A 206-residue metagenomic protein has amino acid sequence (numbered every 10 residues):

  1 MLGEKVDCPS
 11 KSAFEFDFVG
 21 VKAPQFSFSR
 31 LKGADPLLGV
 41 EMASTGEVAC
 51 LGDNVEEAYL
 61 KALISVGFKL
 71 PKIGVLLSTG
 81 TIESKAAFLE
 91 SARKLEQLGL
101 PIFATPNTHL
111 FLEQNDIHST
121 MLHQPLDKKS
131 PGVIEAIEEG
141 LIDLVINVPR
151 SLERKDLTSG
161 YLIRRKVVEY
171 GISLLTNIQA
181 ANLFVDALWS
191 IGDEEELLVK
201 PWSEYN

Functional and structural regions predicted by a protein language model:
M1-L175, A181-F184, E194, K200-N206: ATP-dependent carboxylate/acyl-activation modules
L188-W189: Histidine/acidic-residue-rich catalytic or RNA/ligand-binding cores of hydrolases and nuclease-related proteins
